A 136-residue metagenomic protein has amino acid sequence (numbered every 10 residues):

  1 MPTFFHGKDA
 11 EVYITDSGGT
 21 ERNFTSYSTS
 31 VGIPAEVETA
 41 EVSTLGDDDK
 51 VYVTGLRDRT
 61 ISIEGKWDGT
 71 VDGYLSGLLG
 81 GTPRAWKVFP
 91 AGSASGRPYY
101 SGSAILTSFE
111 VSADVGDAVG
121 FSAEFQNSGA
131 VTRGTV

Functional and structural regions predicted by a protein language model:
M1, E41, V71-L75: Terminal low-complexity, poorly structured segments
P2-E64, S103-E124: Solvent-exposed edge beta-strands and adjacent loop segments that serve as assembly or binding interfaces
Y13-T15, D68-T107: Short, acidic/charged, Gly/Pro-enriched secondary-structure junctions
S128-R133: Hydrophobic lipid-interacting interfaces of membrane-associated proteins
